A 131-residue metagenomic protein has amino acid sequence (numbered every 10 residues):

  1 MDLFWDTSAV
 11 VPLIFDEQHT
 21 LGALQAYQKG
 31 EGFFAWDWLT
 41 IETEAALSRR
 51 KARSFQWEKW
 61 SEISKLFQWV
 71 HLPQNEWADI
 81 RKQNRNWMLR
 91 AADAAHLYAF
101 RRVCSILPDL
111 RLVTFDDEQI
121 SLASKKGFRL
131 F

Functional and structural regions predicted by a protein language model:
M1, G30-F33, L66-Q68, I106-R111: Short active-site oxyanion
M1-A35, R49-E58, F128: Short, well-structured N-terminal submotif of metal-dependent ribonuclease cores
S8-A9, W38, D117-E118: Alpha-helix/helix-capping structural signal
D37-R85: Active-site-proximal, substrate-binding regions of enzyme catalytic domains and RNA-binding/basic surfaces
W69-E118, F128: Active-site neighborhoods of divalent-metal-dependent phosphate/nucleic-acid chemistry enzymes
